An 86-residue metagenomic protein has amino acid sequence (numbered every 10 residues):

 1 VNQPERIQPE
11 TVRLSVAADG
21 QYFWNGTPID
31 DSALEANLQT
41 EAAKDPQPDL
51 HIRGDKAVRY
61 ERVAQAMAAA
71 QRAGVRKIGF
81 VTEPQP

Functional and structural regions predicted by a protein language model:
V1-I29, K77-P86: Extracytoplasmic juxtamembrane/flexible linker immediately downstream of a transmembrane helix or signal peptide
R6, S32, Y60-R62: Solvent-exposed, non-transmembrane alpha-helical starts
R6-Q8, K44, R72: A generic structural micro-feature
D30-K44: Periplasmic peptidoglycan-binding/anchoring modules of Gram-negative envelope and division proteins
D45-A57: Short, surface-exposed beta-strand segments enriched in small/polar/acidic residues
K56-V81: Amphipathic alpha-helical interaction surfaces in cytosolic regulatory modules
